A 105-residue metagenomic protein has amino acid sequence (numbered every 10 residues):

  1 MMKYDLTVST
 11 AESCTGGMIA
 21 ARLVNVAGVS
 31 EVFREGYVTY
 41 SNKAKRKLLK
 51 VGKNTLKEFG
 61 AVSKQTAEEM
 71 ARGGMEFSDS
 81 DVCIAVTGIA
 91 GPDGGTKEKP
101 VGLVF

Functional and structural regions predicted by a protein language model:
M1-F105: Short alpha-helical segments enriched in small residues
